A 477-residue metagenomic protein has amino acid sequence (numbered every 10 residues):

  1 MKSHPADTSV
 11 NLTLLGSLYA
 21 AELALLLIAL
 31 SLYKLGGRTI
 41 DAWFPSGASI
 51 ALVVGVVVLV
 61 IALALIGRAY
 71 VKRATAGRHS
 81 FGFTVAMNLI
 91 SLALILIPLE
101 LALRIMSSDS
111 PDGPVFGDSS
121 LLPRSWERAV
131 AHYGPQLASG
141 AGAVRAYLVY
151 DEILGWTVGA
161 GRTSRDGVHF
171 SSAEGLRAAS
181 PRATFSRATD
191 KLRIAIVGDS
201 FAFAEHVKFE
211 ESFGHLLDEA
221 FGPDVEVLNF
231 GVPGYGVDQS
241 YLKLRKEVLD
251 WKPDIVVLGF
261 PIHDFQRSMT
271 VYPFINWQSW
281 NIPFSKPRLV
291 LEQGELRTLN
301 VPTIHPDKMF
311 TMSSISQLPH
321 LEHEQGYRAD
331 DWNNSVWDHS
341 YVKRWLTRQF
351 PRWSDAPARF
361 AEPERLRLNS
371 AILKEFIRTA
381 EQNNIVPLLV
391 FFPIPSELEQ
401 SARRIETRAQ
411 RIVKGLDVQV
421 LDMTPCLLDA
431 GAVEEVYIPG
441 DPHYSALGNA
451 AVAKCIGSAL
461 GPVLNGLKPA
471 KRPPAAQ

Functional and structural regions predicted by a protein language model:
M1-A6, V10-L14, P439-Q477: Histidine-centered active-site loop/cap adjacent to the catalytic His in serine esterases/O-acetyl transfer systems
G16-A69: Membrane-embedded alpha-helical segments of integral membrane proteins
Y19-D41, I262-V413, V418, M423-E435 (+1 more regions): Serine-dependent acyl-ester chemistry module
G77-R104: Internal/C-terminal transmembrane anchor helices
E100, D199, S240, V256 (+3 more regions): Generic structural signal for small/hydrophobic residues in well-ordered secondary structure, especially within
S108-F221, R328-T347, P351-W353, T407 (+2 more regions): Membrane/wall-proximal cationic-aromatic binding patches
R162-S164, V168, A188, A195 (+3 more regions): Conserved SGNH/GDSL esterase-like catalytic core that processes O-acyl groups on lipids and polysaccharides
V237, Y241, L366, S370 (+1 more regions): Short, amphipathic alpha-helical "lid/cap" segments that border enzyme active or binding sites
